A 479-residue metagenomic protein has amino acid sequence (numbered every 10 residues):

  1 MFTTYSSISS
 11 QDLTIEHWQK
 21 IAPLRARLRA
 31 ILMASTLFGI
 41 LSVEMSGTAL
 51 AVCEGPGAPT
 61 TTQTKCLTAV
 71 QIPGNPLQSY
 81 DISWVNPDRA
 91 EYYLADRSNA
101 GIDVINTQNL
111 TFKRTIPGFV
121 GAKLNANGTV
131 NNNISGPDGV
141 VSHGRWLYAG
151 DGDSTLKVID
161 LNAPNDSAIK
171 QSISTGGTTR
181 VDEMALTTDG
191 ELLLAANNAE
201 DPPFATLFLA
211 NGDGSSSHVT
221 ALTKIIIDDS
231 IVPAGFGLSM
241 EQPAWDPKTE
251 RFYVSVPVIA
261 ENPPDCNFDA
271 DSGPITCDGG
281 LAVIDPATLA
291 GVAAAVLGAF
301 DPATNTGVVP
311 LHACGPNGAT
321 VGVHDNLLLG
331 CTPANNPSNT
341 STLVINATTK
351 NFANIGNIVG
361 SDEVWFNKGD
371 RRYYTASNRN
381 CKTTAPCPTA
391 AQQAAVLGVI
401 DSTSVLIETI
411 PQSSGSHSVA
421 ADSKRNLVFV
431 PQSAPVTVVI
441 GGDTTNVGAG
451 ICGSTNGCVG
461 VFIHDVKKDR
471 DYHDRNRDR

Functional and structural regions predicted by a protein language model:
M1-A26: N-terminal secretory signal peptides that target proteins for export/translocation
F2-Y5, F38, Y472: Aromatic (phenylalanine/tyrosine) cluster motif
D12, E16, K20, E44 (+2 more regions): Intrinsically disordered, low-complexity polyampholyte segments enriched for Lys and acidic residues
P23-F38: Sec-dependent N-terminal signal peptides
F38-T48: C-terminal segment of classical bacterial N-terminal signal peptides
A49-R479: Predominantly soluble domains enriched in secretory-pathway, periplasmic, or organellar proteins
